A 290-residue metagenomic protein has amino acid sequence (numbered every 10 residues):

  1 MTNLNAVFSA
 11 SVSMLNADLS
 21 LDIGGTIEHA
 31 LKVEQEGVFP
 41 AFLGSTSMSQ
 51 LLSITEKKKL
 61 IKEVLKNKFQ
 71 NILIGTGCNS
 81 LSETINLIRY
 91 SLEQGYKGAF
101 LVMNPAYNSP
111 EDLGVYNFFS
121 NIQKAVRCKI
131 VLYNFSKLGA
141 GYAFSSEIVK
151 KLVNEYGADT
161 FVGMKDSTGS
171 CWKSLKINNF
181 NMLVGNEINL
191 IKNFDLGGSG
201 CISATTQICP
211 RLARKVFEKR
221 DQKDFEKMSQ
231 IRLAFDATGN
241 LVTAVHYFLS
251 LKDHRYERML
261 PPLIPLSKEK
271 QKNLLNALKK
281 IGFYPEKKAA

Functional and structural regions predicted by a protein language model:
T2-A143, V149, V153, K288: Active-site beta->alpha loop and helix N-cap motifs at the rims of alpha/beta catalytic domains
N3, F8-S13, E36-G37, L196-G198 (+1 more regions): C-terminal alpha-helical cap/extension of soluble enzyme domains
D22, S80, M182, T238 (+1 more regions): Charged, low-complexity surface patches
S47-Q50, C78-S80, D166, I188 (+2 more regions): Short, flexible micro-motifs
Q123-C128, F135-G239: Catalytic alpha/beta core domains of metabolic enzymes, predominantly
